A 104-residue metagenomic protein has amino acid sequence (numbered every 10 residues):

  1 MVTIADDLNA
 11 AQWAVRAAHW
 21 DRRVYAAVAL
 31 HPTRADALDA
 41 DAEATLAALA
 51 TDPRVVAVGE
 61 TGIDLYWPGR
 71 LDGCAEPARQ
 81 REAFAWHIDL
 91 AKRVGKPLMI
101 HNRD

Functional and structural regions predicted by a protein language model:
M1-D104: Mid-domain alpha/beta scaffold segments of enzyme catalytic cores
